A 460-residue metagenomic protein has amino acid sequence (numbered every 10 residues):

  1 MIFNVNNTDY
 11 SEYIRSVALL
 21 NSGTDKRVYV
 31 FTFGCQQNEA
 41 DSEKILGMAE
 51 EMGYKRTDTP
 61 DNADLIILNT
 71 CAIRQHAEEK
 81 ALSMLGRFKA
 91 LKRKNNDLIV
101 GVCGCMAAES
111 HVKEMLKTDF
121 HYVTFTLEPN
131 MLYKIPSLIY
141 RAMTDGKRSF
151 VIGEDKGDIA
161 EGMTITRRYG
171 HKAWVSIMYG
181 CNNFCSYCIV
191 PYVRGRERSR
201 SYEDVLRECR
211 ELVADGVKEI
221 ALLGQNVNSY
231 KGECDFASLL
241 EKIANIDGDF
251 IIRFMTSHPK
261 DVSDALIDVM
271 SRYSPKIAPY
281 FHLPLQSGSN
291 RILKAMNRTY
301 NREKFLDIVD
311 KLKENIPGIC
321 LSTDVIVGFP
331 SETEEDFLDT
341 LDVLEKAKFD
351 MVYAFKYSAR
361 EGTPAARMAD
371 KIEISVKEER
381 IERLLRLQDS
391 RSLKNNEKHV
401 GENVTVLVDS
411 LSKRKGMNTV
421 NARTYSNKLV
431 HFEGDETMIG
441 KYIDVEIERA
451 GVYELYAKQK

Functional and structural regions predicted by a protein language model:
M1, R367-K460: Terminal RNA-binding accessory module
M1-L223, E303-D310, E314, L338 (+4 more regions): Proteins enriched for Cys/Gly/acidic motifs involved in redox and nucleic-acid/cofactor modification
C35, Y230-G248, A295-M296, Y357-S390: Radical SAM enzyme [4Fe-4S]-AdoMet core and its adjacent flexible, acidic and glycine-rich loops/tails across
A72-I73, R194-G195, K294-Y300, R367-I372: Short glycine-enriched, charge-decorated loop/helix-capping segments at active-site entrances that position
D97-V102, E109-H111, A214-E334, E345: Conserved SAM/AdoMet-binding glycine-rich loop
Y133, N183, N228, N290-R291 (+2 more regions): Glycine-centered loop/turn positions within well-structured domains that cap or flank conserved ligand/cofactor-binding
R168-H171, C181-N183, S287, I319 (+4 more regions): Short flexible coil/turn linkers enriched for glycine and charged/polar residues that connect secondary-structure
C185, V205, L222, F254 (+7 more regions): Conserved, mostly hydrophobic/aromatic
